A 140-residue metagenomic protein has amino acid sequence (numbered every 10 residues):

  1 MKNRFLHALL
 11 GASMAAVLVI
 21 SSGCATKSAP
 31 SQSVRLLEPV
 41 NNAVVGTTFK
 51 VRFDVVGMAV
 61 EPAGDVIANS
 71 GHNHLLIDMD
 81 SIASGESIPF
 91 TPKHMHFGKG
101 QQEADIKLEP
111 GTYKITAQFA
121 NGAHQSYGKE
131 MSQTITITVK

Functional and structural regions predicted by a protein language model:
K2-A12: Bacterial N-terminal signal peptides that target proteins for export
I20-G23: C-terminal motif of bacterial Sec signal peptides marking the signal peptidase cleavage site
K27-G46: Short, compositionally biased P/S/T/A/G/V-rich stretches that sit at domain boundaries
T47, E109-G111: A glycine-anchored, Pro-Gly-centered beta-turn/N-cap motif
D54-D65: Short amphipathic, basic-aromatic surface patches that mediate peripheral association with negatively charged
H72-L76: Beta-strand signatures of extracellular beta-sandwich domains
I82-S84, A120-G128: Short acidic/polar inter-strand loop motif in beta-rich domains
